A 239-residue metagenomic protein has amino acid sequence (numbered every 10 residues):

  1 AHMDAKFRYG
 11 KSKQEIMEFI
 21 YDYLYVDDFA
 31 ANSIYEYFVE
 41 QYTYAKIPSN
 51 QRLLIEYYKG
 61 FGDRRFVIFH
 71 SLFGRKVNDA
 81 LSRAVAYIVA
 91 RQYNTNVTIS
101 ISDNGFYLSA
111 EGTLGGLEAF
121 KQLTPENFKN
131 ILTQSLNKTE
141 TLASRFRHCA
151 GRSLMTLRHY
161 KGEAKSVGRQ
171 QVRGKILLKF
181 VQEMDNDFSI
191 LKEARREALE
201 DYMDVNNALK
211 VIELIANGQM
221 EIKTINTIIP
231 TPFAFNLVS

Functional and structural regions predicted by a protein language model:
A1-S239: Extended, highly charged accessory segments
